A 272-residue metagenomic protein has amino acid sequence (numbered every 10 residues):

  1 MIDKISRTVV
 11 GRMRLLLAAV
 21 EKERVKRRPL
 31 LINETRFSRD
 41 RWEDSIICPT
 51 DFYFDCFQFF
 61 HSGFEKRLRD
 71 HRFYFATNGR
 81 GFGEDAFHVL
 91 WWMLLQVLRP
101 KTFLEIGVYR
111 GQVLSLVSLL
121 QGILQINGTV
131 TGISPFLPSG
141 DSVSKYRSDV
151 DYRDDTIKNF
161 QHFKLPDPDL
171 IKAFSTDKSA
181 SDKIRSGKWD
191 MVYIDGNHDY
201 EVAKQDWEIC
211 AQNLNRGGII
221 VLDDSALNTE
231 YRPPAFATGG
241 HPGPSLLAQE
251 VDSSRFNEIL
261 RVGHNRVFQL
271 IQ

Functional and structural regions predicted by a protein language model:
M1-A76: Membrane-proximal basic amphipathic "stem/tether" segments
Y74-T77, H88, W92-Q272: S-adenosylmethionine/decaboxylated-SAM
G83-F87: N-terminal pre-P-loop "Q-motif" helix
